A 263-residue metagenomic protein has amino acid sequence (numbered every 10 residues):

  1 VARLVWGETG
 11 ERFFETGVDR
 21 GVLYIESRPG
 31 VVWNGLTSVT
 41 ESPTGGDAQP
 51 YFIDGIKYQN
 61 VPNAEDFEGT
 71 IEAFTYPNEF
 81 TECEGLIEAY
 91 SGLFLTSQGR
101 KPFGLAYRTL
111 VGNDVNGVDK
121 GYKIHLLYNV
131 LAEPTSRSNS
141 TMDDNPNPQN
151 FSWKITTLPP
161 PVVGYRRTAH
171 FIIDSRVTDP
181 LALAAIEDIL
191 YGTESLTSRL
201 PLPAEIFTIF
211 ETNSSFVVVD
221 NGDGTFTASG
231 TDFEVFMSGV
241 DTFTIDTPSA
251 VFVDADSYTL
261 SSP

Functional and structural regions predicted by a protein language model:
V1-P43: Polar/acidic, low-complexity leader/linker segments enriched in S/T/G and N/D
E41-P43, Y51-F80, N145-P160: Oligomerization/assembly interface segments of phage tail-like spikes and tubes
Y58-T135: Structured, beta-strand-rich domain cores that present glycine/charged loop surfaces used to bind extended ligands
P134-S214: Mixed-charge, glycine-accented linear interaction segment located at domain edges/termini
F216-F226, Y258: Disulfide-bonded cysteine-rich modules in secreted/extracellular proteins, activating on the conserved Cys frameworks
F226-G230, T244, L260-S262: Short linear proline/tyrosine/threonine-rich motifs used for host-factor recruitment and membrane trafficking/assembly
